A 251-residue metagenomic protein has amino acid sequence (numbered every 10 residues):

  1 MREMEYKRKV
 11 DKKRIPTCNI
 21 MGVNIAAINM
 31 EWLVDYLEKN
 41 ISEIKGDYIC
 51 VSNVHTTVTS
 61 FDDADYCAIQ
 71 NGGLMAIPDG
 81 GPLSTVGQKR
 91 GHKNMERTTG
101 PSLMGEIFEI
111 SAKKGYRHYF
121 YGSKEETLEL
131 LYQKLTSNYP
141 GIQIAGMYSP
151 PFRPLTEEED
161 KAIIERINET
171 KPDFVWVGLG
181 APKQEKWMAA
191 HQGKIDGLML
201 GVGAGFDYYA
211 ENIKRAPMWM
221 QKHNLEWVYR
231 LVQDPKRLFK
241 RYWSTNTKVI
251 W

Functional and structural regions predicted by a protein language model:
R2-S102: N-terminal nucleotide/polyanion-binding subdomain common to many enzyme families
G46, Y116, I195-G197: A short helix->loop->beta-strand "cap" motif at the edges of active sites that frequently abuts
A68-G72, E185-A204: A short, gly/pro- and small-residue-rich
P82-G87, A216, M220-W251: A transmembrane-helix-recognition feature enriched in membrane-embedded lipid enzymes and envelope glyco-/phospholipid
L83-T85, K183, G205-A210: Short gly/pro/ser/thr-enriched loop/turn and capping motifs at secondary-structure boundaries
S84-R166, T170: Conserved beta-alpha
S149-L155, G197-Q233: Short, flexible loop segments at boundaries between secondary-structure elements
E159-D196: A contiguous pocket-lining binding segment that forms or flanks enzyme active sites
